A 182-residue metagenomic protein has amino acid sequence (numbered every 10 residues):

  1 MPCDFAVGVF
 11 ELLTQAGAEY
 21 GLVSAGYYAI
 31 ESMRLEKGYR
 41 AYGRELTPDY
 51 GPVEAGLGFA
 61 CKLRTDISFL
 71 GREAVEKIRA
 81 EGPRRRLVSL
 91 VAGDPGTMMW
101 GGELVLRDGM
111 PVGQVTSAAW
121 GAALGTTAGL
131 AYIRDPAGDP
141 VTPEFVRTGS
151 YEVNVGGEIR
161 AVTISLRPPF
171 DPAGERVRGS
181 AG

Functional and structural regions predicted by a protein language model:
M1-G182: Conserved, structured C-terminal
